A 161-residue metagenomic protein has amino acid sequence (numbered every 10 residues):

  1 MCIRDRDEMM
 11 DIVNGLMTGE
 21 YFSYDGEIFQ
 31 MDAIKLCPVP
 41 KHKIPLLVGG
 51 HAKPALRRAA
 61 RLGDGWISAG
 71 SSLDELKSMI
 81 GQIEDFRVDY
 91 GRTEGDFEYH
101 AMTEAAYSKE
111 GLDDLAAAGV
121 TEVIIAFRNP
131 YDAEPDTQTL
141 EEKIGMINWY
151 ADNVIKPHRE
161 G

Functional and structural regions predicted by a protein language model:
M1-G161: Active-site-adjacent structural elements that line small-molecule/cofactor binding pockets in enzymes
